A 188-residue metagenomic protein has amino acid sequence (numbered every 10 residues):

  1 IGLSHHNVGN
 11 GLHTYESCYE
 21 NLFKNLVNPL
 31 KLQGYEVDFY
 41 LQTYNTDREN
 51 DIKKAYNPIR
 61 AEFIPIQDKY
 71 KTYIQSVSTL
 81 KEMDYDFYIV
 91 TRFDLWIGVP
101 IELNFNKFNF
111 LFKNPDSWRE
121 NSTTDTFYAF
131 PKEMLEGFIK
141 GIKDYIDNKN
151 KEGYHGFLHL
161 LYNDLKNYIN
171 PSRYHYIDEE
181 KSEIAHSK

Functional and structural regions predicted by a protein language model:
I1-K188: ER/Golgi luminal nucleotide-sugar-dependent glycosyltransferases, focusing on the catalytic module
